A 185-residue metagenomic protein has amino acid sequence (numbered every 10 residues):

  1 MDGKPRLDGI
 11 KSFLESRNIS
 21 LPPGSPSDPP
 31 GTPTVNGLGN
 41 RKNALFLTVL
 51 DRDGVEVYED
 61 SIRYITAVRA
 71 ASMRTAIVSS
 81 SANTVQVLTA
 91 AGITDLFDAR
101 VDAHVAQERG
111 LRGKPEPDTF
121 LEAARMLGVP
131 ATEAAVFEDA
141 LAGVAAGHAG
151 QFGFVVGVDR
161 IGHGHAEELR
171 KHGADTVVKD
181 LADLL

Functional and structural regions predicted by a protein language model:
M1-E59, A67-A70, Q86: N-terminal helical cap/lid subdomain that shapes the substrate entry/recognition surface in HAD-like hydrolases
I62-A70, S81-L185: Asp-based, Mg2+/Mn2+-dependent phosphohydrolase catalytic module
A76: Mobile, glycine-rich extracellular loop/lid and propeptide segments that shape or gate substrate/ligand access
